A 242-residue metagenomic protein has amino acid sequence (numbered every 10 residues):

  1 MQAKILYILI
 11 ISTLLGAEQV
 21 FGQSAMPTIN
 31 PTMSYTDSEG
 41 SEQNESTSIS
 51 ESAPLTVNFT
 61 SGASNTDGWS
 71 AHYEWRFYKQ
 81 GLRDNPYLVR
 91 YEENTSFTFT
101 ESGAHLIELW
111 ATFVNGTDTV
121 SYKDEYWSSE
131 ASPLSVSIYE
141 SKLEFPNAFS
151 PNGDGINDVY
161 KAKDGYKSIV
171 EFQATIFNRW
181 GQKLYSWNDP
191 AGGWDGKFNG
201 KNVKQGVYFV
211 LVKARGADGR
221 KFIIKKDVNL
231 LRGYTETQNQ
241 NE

Functional and structural regions predicted by a protein language model:
M1-P27: Bacterial Sec-dependent N-terminal signal peptides
V20-S38, L134-Y139: Proline/serine/threonine-rich low-complexity linkers at boundaries of modular beta-sandwich domains
S46-I49, A53-T60, L134-E242: Short loop/turn motifs at secondary-structure boundaries
N65-S70, S168-I169: Extracellular acidic loop/turn motifs
S70-F97: Surface-exposed, flexible coil segments in extracellular/virion-facing regions
Y91-E101, V114-N115, G192-V203: Signal that preferentially marks extracellular ectodomain short beta-strand elements of beta-sandwich modules
G103-I107, G206-Y208: Exposed beta-strand face motif in extracellular beta-rich ectodomains
T112-D124, R215-G219: Short, solvent-exposed loop/turn segments at the edges of extracellular beta-sandwich modules
